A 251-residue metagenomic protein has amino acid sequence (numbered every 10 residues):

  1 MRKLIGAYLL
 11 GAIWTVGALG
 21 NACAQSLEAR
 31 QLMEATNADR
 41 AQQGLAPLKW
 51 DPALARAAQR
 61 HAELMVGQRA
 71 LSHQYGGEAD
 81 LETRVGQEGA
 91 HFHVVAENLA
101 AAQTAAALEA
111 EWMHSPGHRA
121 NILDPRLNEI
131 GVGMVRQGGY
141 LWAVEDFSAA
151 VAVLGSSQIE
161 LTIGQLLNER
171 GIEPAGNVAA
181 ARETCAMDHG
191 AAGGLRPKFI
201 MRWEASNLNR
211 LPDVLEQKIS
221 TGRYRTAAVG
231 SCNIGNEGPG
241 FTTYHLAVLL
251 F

Functional and structural regions predicted by a protein language model:
M1-L4: Positively charged n-region of N-terminal signal peptides that target proteins for export
G6-A7, G44: General helical structural elements
A7-A18: Bacterial N-terminal signal peptides
G20-F251: Functional surface patches built around histidine and acidic residues
